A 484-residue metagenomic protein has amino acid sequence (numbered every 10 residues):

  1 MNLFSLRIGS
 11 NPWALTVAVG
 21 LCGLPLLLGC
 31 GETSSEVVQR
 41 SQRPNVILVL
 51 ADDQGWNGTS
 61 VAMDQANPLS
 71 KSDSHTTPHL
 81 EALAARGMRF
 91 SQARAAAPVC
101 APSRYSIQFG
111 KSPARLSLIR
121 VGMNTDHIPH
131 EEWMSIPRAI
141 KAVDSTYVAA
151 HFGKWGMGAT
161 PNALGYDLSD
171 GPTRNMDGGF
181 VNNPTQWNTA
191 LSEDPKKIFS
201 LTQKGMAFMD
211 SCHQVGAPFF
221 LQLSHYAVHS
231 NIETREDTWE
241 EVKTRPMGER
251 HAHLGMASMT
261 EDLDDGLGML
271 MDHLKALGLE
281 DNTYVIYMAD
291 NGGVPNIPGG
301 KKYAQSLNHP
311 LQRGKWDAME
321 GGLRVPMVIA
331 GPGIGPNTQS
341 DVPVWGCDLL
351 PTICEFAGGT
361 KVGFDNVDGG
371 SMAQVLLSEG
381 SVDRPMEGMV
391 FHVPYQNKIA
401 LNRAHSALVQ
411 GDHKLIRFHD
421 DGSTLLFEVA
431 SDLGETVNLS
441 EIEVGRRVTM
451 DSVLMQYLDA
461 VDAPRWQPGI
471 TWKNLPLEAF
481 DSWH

Functional and structural regions predicted by a protein language model:
N2-V17: Bacterial N-terminal signal peptides that target proteins for export
A14-L26: Bacterial N-terminal signal peptides
L21-G23, C30-H419, T424, L433-D459 (+2 more regions): Formylglycine-dependent sulfatase
V429: Phosphate/dinucleotide-binding and metal-coordinating scaffold of catalytic cores in nucleotide-dependent enzymes
